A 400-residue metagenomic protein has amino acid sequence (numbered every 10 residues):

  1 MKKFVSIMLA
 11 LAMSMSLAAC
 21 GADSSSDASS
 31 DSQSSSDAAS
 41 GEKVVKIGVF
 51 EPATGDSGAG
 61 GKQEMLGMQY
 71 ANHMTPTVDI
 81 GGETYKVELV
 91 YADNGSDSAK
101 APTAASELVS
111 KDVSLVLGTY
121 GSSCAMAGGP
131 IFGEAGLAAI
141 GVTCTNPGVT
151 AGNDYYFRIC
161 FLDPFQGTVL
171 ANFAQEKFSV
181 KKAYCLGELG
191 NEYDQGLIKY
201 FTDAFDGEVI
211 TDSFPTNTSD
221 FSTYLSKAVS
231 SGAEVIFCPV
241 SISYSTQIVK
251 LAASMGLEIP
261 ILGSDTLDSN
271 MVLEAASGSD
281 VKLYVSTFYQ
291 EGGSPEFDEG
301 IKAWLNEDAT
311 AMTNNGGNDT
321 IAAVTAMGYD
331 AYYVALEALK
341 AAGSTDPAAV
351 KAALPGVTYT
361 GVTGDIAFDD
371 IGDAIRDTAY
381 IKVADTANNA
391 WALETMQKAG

Functional and structural regions predicted by a protein language model:
M1-K46, T77-G81, S110, M396-G400: Short, low-complexity disordered leader/linker segments with a strong preference for bacterial N-terminal type II
D27, A59-E64, V78-T150, S213-F221 (+1 more regions): Beta-alpha junction/loop-to-helix N-cap segments that form part of ligand/metal-binding clefts
G41, G48-Q69, A92-S98, G121-S123 (+2 more regions): Extracytoplasmic "Venus flytrap"
V49-E51, L108-Y120, I140-V142, Y184-G187 (+4 more regions): Periplasmic-binding protein-like
F132-E134, I198-E291: Extracellular/periplasmic bilobed ligand-binding domains
Y156-T216, V235: An alpha-beta-alpha
A252-Y329, A384-N388, L393-Q397: Extracellular/periplasmic periplasmic-binding protein-like sensory domains
A309-A326, L336-N388: Segments of small-molecule ligand-sensing domains
